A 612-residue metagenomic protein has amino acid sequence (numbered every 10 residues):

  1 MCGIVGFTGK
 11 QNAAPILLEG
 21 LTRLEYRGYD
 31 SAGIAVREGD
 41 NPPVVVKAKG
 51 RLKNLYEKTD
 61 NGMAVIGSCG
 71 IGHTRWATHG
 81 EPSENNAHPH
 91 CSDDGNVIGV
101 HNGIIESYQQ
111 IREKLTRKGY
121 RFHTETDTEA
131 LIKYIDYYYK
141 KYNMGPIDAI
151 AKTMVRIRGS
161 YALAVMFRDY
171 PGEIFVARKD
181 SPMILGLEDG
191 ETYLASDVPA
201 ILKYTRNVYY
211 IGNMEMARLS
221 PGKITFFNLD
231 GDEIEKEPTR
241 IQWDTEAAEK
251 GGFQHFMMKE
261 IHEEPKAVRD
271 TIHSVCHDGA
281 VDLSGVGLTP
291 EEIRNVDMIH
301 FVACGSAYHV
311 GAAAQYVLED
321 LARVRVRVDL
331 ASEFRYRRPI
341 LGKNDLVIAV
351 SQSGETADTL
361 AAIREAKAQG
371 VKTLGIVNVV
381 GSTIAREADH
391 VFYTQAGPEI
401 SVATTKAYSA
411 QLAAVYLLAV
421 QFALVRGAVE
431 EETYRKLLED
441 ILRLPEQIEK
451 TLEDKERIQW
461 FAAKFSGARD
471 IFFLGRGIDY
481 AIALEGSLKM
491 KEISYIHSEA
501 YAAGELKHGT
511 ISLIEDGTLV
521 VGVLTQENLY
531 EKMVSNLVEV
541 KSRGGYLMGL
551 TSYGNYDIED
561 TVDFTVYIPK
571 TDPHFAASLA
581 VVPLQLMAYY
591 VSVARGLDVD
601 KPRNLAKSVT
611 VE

Functional and structural regions predicted by a protein language model:
M1-Q254, K266-D297, Y336, E431 (+3 more regions): Conserved short alpha-helical segments that host acidic/polar catalytic motifs at enzyme active sites
F7-K10, H101, R121, E125 (+20 more regions): Hydrophobic alpha-helical scaffolding
L24-I34, N102-E106, V176-L185, F253-M257 (+5 more regions): Conserved phosphate/anionic-ligand binding catalytic regions in large, soluble enzymes, centered on
S68, G72-N85, H277-E291, A314-V350 (+2 more regions): Glycine-rich oxoanion-binding loops at beta->alpha junctions
P89-C91, M166, F175-V176, V208-Y209 (+11 more regions): Replace "in large, NTP-powered and nucleic-acid-processing enzymes" with "in large, NTP-powered factors and other
G231, Y546, T561, T571-E612: Generic C-terminus detector
E264-V268, I272-H300, H390-L519, S592-E612: Active-site phosphate/pyrophosphate-binding segments
R294-R443, V523-Y567, M587, R595: Glycine-rich phosphate-binding loops that contact phosphosugars or nucleotide phosphates
